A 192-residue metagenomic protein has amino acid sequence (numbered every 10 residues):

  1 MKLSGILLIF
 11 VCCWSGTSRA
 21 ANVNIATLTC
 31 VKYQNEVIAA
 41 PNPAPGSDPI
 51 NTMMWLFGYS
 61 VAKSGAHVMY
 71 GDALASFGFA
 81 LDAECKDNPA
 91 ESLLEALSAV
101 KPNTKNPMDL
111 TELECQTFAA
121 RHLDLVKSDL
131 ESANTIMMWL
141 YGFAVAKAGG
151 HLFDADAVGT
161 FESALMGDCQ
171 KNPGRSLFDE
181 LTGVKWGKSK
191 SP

Functional and structural regions predicted by a protein language model:
M1-G5: Positively charged n-region of N-terminal signal peptides that target proteins for export
I6-W14: Bacterial N-terminal signal peptides
G16-A20: Sec/Tat signal peptide C-region and signal peptidase I cleavage site
V23, A39-E112, F118-P192: Compact alpha-helical subdomains of small soluble proteins
